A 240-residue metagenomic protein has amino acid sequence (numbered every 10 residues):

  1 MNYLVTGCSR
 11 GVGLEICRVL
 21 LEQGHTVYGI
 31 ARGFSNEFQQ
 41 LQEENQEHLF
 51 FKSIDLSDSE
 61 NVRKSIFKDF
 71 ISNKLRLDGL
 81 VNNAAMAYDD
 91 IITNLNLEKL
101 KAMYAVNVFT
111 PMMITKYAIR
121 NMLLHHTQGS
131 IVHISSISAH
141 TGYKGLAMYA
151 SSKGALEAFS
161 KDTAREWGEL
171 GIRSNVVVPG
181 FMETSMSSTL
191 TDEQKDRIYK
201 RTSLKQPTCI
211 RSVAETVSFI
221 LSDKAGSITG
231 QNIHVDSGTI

Functional and structural regions predicted by a protein language model:
S9-R10: Conserved glycine-rich cofactor-binding loop
N83-Y88, G238: Conserved NAD(P)H cofactor-binding loop of Rossmann-fold oxidoreductase domains
M86, T93-M113, V132, L156: Catalytic Tyr-X3-Lys loop
A87-K101, G145-M148, M186-T191: Conserved mid-core segment of classical short-chain dehydrogenase/reductases
T115, S152, S160: Active-site helix of classical SDR
R120, L124, R165-E169, G226: Alpha-helical segment proximal to the catalytic Tyr-Lys
S136: Residue(s) in the substrate-gating loop at a strand-loop-helix junction that position the organic substrate next
Q206-V235: C-terminal substrate-recognition "lid" of short-chain dehydrogenase/reductases
